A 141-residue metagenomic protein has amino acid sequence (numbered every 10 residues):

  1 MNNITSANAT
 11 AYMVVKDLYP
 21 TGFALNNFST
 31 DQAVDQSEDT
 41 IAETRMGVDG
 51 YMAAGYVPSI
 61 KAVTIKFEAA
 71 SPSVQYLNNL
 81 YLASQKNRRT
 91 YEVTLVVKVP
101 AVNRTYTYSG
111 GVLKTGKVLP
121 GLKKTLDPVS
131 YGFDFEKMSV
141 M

Functional and structural regions predicted by a protein language model:
M1-P72, G110-V129, V140: Solvent-exposed edge beta-strands and adjacent loop segments that serve as assembly or binding interfaces
P72-N78: Short, conserved charged micro-motifs
N79-Y106: Short, acidic/charged, Gly/Pro-enriched secondary-structure junctions
T105, V140-M141: Short, well-ordered, mixed-charge alpha-helical segments that flank or form enzyme active sites
G132: Charged phosphate-binding loop/patch that engages nucleotide di/tri-phosphates or the phosphate backbone of nucleic
F135-K137: Residues on the solvent-exposed faces and adjacent turns of beta-rich solenoids used to engage binding targets
